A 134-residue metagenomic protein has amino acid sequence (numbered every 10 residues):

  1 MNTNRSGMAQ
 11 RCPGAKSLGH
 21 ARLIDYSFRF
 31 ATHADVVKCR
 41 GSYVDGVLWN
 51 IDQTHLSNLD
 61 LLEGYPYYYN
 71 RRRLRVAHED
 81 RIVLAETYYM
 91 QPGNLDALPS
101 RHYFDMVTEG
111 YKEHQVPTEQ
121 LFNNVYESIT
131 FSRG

Functional and structural regions predicted by a protein language model:
M1-G134: Glycine-aromatic micro-motifs
